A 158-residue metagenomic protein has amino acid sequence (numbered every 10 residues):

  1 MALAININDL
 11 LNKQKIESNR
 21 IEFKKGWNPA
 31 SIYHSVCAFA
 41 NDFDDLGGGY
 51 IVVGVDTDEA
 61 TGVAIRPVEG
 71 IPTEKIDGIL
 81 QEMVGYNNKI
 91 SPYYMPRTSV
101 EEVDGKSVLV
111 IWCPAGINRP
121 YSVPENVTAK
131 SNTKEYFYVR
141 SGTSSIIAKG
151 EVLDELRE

Functional and structural regions predicted by a protein language model:
M1-E158: Conserved N-terminal catalytic/coupling substructures associated with nucleotide/phosphate chemistry
